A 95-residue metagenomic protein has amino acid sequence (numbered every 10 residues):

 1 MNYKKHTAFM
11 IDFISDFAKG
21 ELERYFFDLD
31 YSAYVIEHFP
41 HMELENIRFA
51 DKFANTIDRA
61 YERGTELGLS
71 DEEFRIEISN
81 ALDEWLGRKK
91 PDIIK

Functional and structural regions predicted by a protein language model:
M1-K95: Acidic, Ser/Pro/Thr-rich low-complexity regulatory regions and the short amphipathic helical interaction modules they
